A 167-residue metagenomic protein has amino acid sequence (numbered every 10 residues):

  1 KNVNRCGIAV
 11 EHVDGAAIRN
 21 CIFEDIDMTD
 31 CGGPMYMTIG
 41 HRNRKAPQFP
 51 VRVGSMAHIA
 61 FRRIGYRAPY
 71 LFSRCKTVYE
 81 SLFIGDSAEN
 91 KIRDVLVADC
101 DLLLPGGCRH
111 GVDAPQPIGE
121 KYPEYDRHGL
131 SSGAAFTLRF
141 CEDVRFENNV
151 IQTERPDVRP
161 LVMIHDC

Functional and structural regions predicted by a protein language model:
K1-C167: Extracellular/periplasmic carbohydrate-active domains that bind, remodel, or depolymerize complex polysaccharides
